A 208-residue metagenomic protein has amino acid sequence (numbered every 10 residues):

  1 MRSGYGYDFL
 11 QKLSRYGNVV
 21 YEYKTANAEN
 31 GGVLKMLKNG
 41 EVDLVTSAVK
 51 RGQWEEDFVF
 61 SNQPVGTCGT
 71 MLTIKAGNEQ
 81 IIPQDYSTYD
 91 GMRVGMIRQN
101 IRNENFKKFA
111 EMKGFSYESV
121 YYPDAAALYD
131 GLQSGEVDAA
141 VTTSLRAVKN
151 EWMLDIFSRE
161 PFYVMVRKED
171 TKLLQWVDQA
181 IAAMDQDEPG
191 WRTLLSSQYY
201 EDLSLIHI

Functional and structural regions predicted by a protein language model:
M1-V49, E56, G114-Y122, L128-D130: Extracytoplasmic small-molecule ligand-binding "clamshell" domains of the periplasmic binding protein/Venus flytrap
G4-G17, A76-R102, S158-S204: Extended ligand-binding regions for polar small-molecule ligands
L13, G17, Y21, G40-E41 (+9 more regions): Sec/Tat-exported extracytoplasmic proteins
G31-G32, K38, T46-D57, N105-K108 (+1 more regions): A ligand-binding cleft/hinge motif common to bilobed small-molecule-binding domains
G31-G32, T67, N100-I101, A126-A127 (+1 more regions): Short alpha-helical
F58-I74, Y89, L154-F162: Short Pro/Gly-enriched coil loops immediately N-terminal to beta-strands
I206-I208: Conserved small/polar residues in nucleotide/adenosyl-binding loops
